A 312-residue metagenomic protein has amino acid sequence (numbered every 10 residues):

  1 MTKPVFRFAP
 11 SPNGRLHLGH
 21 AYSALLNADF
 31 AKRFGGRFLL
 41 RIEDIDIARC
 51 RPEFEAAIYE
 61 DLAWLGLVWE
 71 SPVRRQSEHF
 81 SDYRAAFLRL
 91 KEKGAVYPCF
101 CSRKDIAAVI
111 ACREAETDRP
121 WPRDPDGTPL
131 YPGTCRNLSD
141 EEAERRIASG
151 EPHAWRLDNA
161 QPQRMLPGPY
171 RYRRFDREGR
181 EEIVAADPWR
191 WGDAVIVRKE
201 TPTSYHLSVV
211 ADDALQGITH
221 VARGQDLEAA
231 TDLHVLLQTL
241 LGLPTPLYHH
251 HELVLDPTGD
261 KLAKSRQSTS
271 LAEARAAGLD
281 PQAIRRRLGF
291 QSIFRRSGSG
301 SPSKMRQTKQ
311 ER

Functional and structural regions predicted by a protein language model:
M1-P120, Q225-D226, A230-L243, S297-G300: N-terminal Rossmann-like or analogous alpha/beta NTP/dinucleotide-binding catalytic cores that position adenine
F38-I42, E70, D187-P188, A214 (+1 more regions): General secondary-structure edge motif
E70-S71, T245-Y248, I284: Short, surface-exposed acidic
D105-L262, S270-R275, R295, S299-T308 (+1 more regions): Active-site cores that bind ATP or allylic diphosphates and position pyrophosphate for catalysis
A276-F294: Extended, charge-rich low-complexity interaction segments
